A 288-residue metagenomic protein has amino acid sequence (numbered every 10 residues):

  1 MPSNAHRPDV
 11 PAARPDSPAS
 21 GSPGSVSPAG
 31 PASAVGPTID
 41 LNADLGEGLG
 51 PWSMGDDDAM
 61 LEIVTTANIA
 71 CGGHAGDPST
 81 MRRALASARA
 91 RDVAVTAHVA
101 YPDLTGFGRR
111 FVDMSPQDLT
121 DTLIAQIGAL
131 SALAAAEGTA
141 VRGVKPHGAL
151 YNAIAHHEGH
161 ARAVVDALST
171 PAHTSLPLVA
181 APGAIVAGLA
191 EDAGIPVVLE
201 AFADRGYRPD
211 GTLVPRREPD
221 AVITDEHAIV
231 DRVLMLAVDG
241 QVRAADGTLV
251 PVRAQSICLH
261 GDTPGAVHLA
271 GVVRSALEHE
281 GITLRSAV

Functional and structural regions predicted by a protein language model:
M1-P37: Intrinsically disordered, low-complexity terminal tails and inter-domain linkers enriched for S/T/G/P/D/E
D44, H98, V144, L259: Conserved, mostly hydrophobic/aromatic
W52-D57, A75-S87, A155-R162, P182-D192: Active-site-adjacent beta->alpha loops and helix N-cap segments on the catalytic face of soluble alpha/beta enzymes
S53, D57, T66-H74, T105-T120 (+3 more regions): Glycine-rich tight-turn/loop motif centered on a GG-T
D58-E62, R83-T96, A135-G138: Acidic (Asp/Glu)-rich catalytic clusters
D103-P146: Glycine/small-residue-rich loop that forms an oxyanion/phosphate-binding "nest" at active or ligand-binding sites
L176, A270-V288: C-terminal domain-boundary segment and adjacent tail
G183-Q241: Active-site rim beta-loop-alpha module in soluble metabolic enzymes
